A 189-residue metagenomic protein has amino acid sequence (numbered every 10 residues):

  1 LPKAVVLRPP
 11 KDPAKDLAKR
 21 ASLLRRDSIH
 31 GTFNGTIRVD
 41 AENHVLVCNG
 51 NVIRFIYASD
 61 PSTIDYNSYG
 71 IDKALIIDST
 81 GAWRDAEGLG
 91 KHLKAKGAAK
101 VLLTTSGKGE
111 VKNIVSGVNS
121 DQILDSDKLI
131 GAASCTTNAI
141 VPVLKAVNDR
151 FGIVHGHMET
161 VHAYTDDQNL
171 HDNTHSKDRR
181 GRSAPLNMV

Functional and structural regions predicted by a protein language model:
L1-L170, T174-G181: N-terminal Rossmann-like NAD(P) cofactor-binding subdomain of oxidoreductases, focused on the glycine-rich
A184-V189: Short, intrinsically disordered, charge-balanced linker/junction segments flanking boundaries in proteins
